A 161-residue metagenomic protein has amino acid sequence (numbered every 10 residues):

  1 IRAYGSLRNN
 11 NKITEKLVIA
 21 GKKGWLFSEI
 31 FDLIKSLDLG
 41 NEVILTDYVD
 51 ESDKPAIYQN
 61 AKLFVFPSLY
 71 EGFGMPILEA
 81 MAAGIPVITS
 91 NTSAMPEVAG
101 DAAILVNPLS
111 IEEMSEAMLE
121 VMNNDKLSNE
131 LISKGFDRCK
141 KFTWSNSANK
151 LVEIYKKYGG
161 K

Functional and structural regions predicted by a protein language model:
I1-T14, L33-S36: Short hydrophobic signal-anchor/transmembrane segments that target glycosyltransferases and glycosylation machinery
R2, L119, W144-K161: C-terminal alpha-helical cap of glycosyltransferases
K16-F31, Y48: Glycosyltransferase donor-sugar binding loop
E29-P55: Nucleotide-activated donor-binding/catalytic signature segment of Leloir-type glycosyltransferases, i.e., the conserved
A56-M75, A82-P86: Acidic donor-binding loop of glycosyltransferase active sites
L69, A82-A99, P108-I111: Short glycine-rich donor-binding/catalytic loop of glycosyltransferases that coordinates the nucleotide-sugar
I104-I111, E120-D125: Conserved acidic donor-binding segment of nucleotide-sugar-dependent glycosyltransferases
E120-K141, K157, K161: Conserved donor-nucleotide binding/catalytic region of nucleotide-linked donor-dependent transferases
